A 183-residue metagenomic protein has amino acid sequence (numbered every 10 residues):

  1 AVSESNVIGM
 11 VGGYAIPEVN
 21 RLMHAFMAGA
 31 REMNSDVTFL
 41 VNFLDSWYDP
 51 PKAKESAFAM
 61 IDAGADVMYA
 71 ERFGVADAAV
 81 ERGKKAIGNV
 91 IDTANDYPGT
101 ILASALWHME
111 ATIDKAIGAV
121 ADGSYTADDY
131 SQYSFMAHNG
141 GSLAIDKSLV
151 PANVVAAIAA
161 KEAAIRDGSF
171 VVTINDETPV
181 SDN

Functional and structural regions predicted by a protein language model:
A1-N183: A residue-level marker of the well-folded mature domains of exported/periplasmic proteins
